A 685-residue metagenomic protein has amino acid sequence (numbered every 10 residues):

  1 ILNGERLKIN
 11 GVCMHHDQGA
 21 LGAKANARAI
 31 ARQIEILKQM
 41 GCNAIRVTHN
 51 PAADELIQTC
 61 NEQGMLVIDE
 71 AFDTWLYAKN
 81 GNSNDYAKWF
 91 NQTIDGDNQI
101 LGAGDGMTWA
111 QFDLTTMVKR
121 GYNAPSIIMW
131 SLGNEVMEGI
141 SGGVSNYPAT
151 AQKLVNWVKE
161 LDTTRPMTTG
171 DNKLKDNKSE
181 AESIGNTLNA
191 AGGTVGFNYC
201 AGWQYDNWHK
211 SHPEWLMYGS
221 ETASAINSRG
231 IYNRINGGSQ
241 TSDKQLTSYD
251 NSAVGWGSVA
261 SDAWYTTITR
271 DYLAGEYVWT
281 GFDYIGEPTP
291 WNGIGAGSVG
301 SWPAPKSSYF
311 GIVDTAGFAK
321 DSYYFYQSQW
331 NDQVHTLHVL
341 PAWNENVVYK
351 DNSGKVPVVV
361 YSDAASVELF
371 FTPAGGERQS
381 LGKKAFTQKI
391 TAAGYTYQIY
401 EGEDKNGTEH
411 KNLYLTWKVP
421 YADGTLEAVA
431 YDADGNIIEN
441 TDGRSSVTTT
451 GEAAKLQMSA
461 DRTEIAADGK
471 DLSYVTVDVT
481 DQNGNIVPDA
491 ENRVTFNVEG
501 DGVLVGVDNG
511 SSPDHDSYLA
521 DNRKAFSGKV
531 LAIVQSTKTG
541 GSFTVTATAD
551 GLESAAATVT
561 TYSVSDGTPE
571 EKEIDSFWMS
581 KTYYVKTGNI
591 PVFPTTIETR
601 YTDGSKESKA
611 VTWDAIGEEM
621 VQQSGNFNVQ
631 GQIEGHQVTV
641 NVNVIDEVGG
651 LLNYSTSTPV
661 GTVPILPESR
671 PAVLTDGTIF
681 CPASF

Functional and structural regions predicted by a protein language model:
I1-Y421, T425-G435: Extended substrate-binding grooves/exosites of carbohydrate-active enzymes
Y326-V339, S446-K455, D566-S576, I645-G649: Proline/serine/threonine-rich low-complexity linkers at boundaries of modular beta-sandwich domains
V360-S362, V429-A430, S459, T463 (+5 more regions): Beta-strand-rich structural segments
R378-A393, A453-L456, N497-D514, D566-G567: Short aromatic-acidic-glycine turn motif
L415-Y421, L519-K538: Short, hydrophobic beta-strand segments
G435-T449, E553-Y562, V638-V644: Edge beta-strands of extracellular beta-sandwich domains
S473, T480-N485, E571-S605, V648-T678: Solvent-exposed, low-complexity, repeat-rich "mucin-like" stalks and linkers
G604-T639, D676-F685: Serine/threonine-rich, repeat-prone extracellular segments and beta-strand-based repeat modules of secreted/surface
